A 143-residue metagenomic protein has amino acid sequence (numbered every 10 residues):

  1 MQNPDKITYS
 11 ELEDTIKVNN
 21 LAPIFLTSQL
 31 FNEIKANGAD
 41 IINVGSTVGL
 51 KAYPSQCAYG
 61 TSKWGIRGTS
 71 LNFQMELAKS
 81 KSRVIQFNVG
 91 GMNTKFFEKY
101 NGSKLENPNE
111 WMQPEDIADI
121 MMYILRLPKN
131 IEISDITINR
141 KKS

Functional and structural regions predicted by a protein language model:
Q2, Q29-G38: A short helix-coil junction within the Rossmann-fold of NAD(P)-dependent oxidoreductases
N3-P4, T8-E13: Substrate-binding pocket helix/loop in short-chain dehydrogenase/reductase
D5, K51-C57, E110: Active-site loop immediately N-terminal to the catalytic Tyr-X3-Lys motif of short-chain dehydrogenase/reductase
T27, S62: Active-site helix of classical SDR
I34, K51, N72-S82: Active-site-adjacent segment of SDR/Rossmann-fold oxidoreductases
S46: Residue(s) in the substrate-gating loop at a strand-loop-helix junction that position the organic substrate next
S82, Q86-F87, K104-S143: C-terminal helical subdomain
